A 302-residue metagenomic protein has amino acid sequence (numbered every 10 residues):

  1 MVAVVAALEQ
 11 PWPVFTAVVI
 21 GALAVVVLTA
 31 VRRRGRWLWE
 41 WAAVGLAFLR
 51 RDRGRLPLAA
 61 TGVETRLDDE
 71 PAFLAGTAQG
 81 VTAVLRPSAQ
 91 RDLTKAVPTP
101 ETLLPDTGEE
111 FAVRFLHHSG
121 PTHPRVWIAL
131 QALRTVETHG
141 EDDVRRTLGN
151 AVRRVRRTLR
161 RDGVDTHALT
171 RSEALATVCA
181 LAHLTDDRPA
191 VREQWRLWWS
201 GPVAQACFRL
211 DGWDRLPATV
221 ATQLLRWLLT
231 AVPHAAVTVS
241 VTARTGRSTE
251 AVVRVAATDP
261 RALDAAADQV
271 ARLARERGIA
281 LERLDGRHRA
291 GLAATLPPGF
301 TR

Functional and structural regions predicted by a protein language model:
M1-T61: N-terminal alpha-helical membrane-insertion module
V14-V19, G76-T77, R125-L133: Short, compositionally biased low-complexity segments
L38-E40, V44, R51-S88: Acidic, Ser/Thr-rich low-complexity segments on the non-lumenal side of membrane proteins
L58-V63, A112-P121, R171-A174: Short, glycine/charge-rich beta-strand/loop segments that flank catalytic centers and engage negatively charged groups
F73-A78, S119-H123, A243-G246: Short glycine/proline-enriched loop/turn "hinge" motifs that connect secondary-structure elements and lie
Q79-V81, E109-F111, P124-V126, A204 (+2 more regions): Residues at beta-strand starts and edge strands
A83-T166: An amphipathic, basic-hydrophobic helix/alpha-beta surface used to engage anionic, phosphate-rich ligands or surfaces
Q131-R302: Membrane-proximal, solvent-exposed terminal domains/tails of membrane-associated proteins
